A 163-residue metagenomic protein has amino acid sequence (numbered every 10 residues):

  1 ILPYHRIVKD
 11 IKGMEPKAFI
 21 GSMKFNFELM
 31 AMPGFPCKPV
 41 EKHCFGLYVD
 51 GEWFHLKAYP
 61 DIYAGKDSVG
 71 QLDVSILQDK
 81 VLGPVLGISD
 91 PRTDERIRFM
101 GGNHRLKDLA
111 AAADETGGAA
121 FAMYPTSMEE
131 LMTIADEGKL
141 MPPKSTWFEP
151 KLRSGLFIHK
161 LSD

Functional and structural regions predicted by a protein language model:
I1-D163: Surface-exposed, charge/polar-rich loops and edge strands
